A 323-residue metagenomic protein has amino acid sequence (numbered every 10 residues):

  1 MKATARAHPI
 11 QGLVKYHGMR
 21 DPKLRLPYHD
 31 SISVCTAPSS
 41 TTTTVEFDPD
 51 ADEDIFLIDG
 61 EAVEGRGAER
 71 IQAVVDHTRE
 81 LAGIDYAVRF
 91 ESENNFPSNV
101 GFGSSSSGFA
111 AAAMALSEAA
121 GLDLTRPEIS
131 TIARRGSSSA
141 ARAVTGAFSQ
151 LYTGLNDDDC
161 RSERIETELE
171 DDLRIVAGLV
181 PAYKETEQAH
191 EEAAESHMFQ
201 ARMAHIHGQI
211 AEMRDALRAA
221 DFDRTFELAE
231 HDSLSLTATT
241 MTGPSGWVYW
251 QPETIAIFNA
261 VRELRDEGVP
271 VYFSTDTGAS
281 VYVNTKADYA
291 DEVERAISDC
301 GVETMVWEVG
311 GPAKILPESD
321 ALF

Functional and structural regions predicted by a protein language model:
M1-V100, E118-L124, W307-F323: ATP-binding N-lobe of GHMP and related small-molecule kinases
E64, A68, F109, F199-I206: Short, charged, low-complexity patches
R66-R70, G108, T125, E253 (+1 more regions): Short amphipathic alpha-helical segments
E80-E168: Gly/Ser-rich oxyanion-binding loop with an adjacent helix/lid that shapes the negatively charged ligand pocket
T131-Q251, I255-R265, V269, D288-F323: ATP-dependent small-molecule kinase catalytic core of the GHMP/sugar-kinase superfamily and closely related
S274-A279: Short Gly/Ser/Thr- and Asp/Glu-enriched loop/turn motifs at secondary-structure junctions
Y282-K286: Short hydrophobic/aromatic beta-strand micro-patches that form the beta-sheet surface supporting nucleotide- or nucleic
